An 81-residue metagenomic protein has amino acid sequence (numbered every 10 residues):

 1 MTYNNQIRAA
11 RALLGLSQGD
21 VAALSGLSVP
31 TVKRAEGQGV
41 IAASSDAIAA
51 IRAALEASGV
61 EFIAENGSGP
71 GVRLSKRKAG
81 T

Functional and structural regions predicted by a protein language model:
I7-D20, K76-A79: Short basic helix-loop element that most often maps to the first helix and adjoining turn of HTH DNA-binding modules
A9, A23, R34: DNA-binding alpha-helical recognition surfaces that contact promoter or target DNA
A12, A23, E56: Short polybasic/polar patches that bind polyanions
G26, S45-F62: DNA major-groove recognition helix of helix-turn-helix/homeodomain DNA-binding modules
G26-A43: Recognition helix of helix-turn-helix/homeodomain-like DNA-binding domains that insert into the DNA major groove
V60-T81: Helix-turn-helix/homeodomain-like alpha-helical modules used for DNA recognition and transcription-factor dimerization
